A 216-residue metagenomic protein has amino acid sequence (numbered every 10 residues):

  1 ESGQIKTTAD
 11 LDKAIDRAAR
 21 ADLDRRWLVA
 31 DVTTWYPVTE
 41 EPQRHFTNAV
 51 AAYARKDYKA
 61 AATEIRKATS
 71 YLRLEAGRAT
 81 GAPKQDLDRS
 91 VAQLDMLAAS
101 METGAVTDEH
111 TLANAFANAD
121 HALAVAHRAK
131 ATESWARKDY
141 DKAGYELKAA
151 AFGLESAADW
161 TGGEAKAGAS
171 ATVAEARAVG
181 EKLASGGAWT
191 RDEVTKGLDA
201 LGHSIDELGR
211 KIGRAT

Functional and structural regions predicted by a protein language model:
E1-T216: Long, charged/polar, soluble alpha-helical segments
